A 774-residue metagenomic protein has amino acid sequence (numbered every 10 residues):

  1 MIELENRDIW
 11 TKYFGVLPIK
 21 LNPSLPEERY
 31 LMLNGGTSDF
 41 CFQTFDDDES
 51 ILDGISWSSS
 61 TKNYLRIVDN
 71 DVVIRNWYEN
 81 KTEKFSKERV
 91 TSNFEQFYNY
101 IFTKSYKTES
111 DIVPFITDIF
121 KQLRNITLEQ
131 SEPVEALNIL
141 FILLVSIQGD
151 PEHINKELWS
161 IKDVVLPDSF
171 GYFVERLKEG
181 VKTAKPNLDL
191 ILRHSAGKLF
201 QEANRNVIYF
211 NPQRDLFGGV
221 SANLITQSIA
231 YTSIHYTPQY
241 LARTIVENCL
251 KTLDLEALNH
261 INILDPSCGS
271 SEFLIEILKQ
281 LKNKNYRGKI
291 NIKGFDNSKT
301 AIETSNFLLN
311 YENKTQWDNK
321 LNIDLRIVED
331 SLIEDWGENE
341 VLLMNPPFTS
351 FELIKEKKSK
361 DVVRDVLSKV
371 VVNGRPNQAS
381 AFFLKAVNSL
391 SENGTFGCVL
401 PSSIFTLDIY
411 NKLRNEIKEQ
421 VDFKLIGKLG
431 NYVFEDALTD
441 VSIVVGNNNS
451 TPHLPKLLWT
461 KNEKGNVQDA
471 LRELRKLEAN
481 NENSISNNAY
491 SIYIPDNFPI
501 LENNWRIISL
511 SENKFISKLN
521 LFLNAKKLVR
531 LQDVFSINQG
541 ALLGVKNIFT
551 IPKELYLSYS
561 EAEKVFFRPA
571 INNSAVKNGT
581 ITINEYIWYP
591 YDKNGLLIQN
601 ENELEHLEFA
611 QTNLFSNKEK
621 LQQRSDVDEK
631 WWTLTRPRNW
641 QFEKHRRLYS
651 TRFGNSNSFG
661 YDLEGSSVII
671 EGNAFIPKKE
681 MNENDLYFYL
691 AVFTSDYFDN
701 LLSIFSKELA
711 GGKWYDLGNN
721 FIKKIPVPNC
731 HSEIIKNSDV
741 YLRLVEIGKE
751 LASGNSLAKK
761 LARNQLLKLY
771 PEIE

Functional and structural regions predicted by a protein language model:
I2-R176, G180, A184, Q227-W336 (+3 more regions): Charged, often flexible domain-edge or linker segments that flank or initiate folded functional domains
L4-R7, L519, L523-S536, N729-E774: Non-catalytic DNA-recognition/assembly elements of restriction-modification systems
K12-Y13, L143, I147, K198 (+22 more regions): Generic, well-ordered alpha-helical scaffold segments in large soluble proteins
S24, K62-Y64, D71-V72, K81-E83 (+9 more regions): Signature of N6-adenine DNA methyltransferases within the class I
D46-W57, N63, P499-K736: Polybasic, glycine- and aromatic-enriched phosphate-binding surface used to engage nucleic acids
I112-L123, F200-Q227, Q280-L281, N319 (+3 more regions): Active-site-adjacent bridging/hinge elements
N125-E129, G180-K185, A222-Y236, I261-L264 (+9 more regions): Glycine- and acidic
S169-I225: Non-catalytic substrate-recognition/targeting regions of SAM-dependent transferases
